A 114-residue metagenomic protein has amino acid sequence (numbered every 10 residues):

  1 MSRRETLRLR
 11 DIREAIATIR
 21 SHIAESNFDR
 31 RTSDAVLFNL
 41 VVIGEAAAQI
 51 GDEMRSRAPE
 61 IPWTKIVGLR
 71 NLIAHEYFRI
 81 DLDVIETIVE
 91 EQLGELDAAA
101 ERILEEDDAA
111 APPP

Functional and structural regions predicted by a protein language model:
M1-P114: Solvent-exposed interaction patches of small proteins and small membrane subunits
